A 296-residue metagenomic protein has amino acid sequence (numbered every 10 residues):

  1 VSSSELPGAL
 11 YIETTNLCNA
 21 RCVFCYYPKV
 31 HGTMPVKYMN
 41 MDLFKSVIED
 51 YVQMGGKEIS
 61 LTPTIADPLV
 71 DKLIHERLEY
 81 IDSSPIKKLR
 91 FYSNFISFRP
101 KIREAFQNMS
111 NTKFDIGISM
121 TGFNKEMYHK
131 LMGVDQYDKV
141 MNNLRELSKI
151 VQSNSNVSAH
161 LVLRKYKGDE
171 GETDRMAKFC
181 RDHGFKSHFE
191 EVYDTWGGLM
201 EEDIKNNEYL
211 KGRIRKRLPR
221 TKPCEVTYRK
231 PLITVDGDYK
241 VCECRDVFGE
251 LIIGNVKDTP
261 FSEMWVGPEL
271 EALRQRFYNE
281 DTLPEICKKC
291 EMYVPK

Functional and structural regions predicted by a protein language model:
V1-D115, E126, K130, V134 (+3 more regions): Conserved alpha-helical substructure of the radical SAM core
H75-I81, M120, D169-S187: Short, electropositive alpha-helical surface patch
L89, L144-E172: Conserved strand-turn element in the central/C-terminal portion of the radical SAM core barrel that lines
N111-F123, S187-D194: Non-cysteine beta-strand/loop elements that form the S-adenosyl-L-methionine
R145, K149-S158, C180-P219, E243-P295: C-terminal accessory region of radical SAM enzymes
C224-Y228: Short, small/polar residue-rich loop motifs at catalytic or cofactor-binding pockets
I233-D236: Short, acidic, Ser/Thr-enriched surface-loop or helix-capping motifs
D238-K240: Hydrophobic "anchor" residues
